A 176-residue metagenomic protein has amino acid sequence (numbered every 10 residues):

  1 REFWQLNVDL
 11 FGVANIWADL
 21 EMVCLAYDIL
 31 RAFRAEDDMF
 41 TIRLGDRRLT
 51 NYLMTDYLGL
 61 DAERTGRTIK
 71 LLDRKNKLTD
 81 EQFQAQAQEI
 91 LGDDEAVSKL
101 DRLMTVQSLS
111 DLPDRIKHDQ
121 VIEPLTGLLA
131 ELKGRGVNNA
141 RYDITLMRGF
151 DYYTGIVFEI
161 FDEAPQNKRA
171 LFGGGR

Functional and structural regions predicted by a protein language model:
R1-D37, E81-R176: Positively charged, Gly/Ser-enriched RNA/tRNA-binding surfaces
M22, D46-T50, T68, P124: Internal, well-ordered alpha-helical segments in soluble enzyme and binding-protein domains
R34-T41, A62-G66: Short secondary-structure capping/junction motifs at helix and strand boundaries
F40-L44, T68-L71, D143-I144: A generic structural motif
T41-D56, L146-T154: Beta-rich nucleic-acid/ligand-interaction surfaces
L44-G45, N76-D80, Q120: Short acidic alpha-helix initiation/capping motifs at coil-to-helix transition points, especially at protein N-termini
L58-F83: Acidic, His- and aromatic-enriched active-site or binding-groove loops in soluble protein domains that engage sugars
